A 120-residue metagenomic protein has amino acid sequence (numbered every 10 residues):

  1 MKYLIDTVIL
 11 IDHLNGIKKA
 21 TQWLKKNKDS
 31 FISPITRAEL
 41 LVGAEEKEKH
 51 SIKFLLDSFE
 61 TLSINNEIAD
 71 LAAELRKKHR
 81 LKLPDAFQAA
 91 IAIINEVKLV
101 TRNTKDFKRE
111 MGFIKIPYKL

Functional and structural regions predicted by a protein language model:
M1-I32, L41-D57: Short, well-structured N-terminal submotif of metal-dependent ribonuclease cores
D6-T7, L40, A72, A92 (+1 more regions): Generic structural signal for small/hydrophobic residues in well-ordered secondary structure, especially within
I9-L10, T36, I68, F87-Q88 (+1 more regions): Alpha-helix capping/helix-boundary segments
F31, L62, I114-P117: General small-molecule cofactor/ligand-binding pocket signal
S58-K78: Acidic catalytic patch
K77, L81, V97: Short glycine/serine/threonine/alanine-rich loop segments
A89-L120: Acidic, PIN/NYN-like endoribonuclease modules and their adjacent C-terminal/linker elements
